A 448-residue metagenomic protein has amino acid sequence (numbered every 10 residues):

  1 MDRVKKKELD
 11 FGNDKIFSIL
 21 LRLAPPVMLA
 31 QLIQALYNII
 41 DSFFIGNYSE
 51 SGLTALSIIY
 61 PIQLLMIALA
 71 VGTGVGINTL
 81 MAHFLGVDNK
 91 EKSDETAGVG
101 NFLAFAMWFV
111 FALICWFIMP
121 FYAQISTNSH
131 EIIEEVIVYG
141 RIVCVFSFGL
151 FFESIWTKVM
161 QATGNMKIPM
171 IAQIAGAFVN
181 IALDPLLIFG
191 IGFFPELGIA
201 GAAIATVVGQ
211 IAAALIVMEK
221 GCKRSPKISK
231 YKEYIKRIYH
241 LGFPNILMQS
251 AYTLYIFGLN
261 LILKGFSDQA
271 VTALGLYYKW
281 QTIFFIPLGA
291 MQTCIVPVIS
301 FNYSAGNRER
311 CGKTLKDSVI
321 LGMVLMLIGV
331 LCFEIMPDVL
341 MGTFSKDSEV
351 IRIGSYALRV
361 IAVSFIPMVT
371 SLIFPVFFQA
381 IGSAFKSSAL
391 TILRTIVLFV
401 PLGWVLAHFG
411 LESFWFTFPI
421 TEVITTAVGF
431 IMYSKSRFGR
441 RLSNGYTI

Functional and structural regions predicted by a protein language model:
M1-A24, M81-F148, F194-F243, I299-S364 (+1 more regions): Short alpha-helical transmembrane segments in multi-pass integral membrane proteins
V27, Q31, F43, T79 (+15 more regions): Transmembrane alpha-helix boundary and packing residues in multipass membrane permease domains and related
V27-T79, V143-L150, K236, L241-A305 (+4 more regions): Transmembrane helix-bundle signature of multi-pass secondary active exporters and lipid flippases
L36-I39, N47-E50, F84-V87, A162-T163 (+5 more regions): Helix-loop interface residues and adjacent transmembrane-helix termini in multi-pass membrane transporters, primarily
L53-W116, L150-G164, I168-P169, L274-L331 (+4 more regions): Small-residue-rich hydrophobic transmembrane alpha-helices
L65-A68, A112, N180-P185, A214-M218 (+4 more regions): Hydrophobic transmembrane alpha-helices of multi-pass small-molecule transporters
G74, V143-Q161, P169-A177, A202-L215 (+4 more regions): Short runs within selected transmembrane alpha-helices of multi-pass transporters and secretion channels
S129, N165-M166, S267, D347 (+1 more regions): Short loop-to-helix capping motifs
